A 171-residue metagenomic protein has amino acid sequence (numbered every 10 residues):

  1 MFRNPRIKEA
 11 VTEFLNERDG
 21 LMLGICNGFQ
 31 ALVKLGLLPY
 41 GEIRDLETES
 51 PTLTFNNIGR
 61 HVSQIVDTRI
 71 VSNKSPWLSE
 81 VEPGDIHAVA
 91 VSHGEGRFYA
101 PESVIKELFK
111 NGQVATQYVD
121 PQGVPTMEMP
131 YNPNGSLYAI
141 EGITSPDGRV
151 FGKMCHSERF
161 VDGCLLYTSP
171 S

Functional and structural regions predicted by a protein language model:
M1-S75: Cysteine-nucleophile active-site neighborhood
E13-F14, P83, K106, P146-D147 (+2 more regions): ATP/NTP-dependent adenylation/nucleotidyl-transfer catalytic domains that generate, transfer, or process NMP-activated
G24-C26, A90-S92, M154: Short beta-strand segments
V33, L78-S79, Y99-A100, G152-K153 (+1 more regions): Short helix/loop capping segments that flank catalytic or ligand/cofactor-binding pockets
L35-L37, S103, L165-L166: Short amphipathic alpha-helical segments
R69-P146: Catalytic beta-strand/loop cores that center a nucleophilic Ser/Cys/Thr and support acyl-enzyme chemistry
H93, I140-G163: A glycine-centered loop/beta-turn motif at secondary-structure junctions
Y167-S171: Conserved small/polar residues in nucleotide/adenosyl-binding loops
